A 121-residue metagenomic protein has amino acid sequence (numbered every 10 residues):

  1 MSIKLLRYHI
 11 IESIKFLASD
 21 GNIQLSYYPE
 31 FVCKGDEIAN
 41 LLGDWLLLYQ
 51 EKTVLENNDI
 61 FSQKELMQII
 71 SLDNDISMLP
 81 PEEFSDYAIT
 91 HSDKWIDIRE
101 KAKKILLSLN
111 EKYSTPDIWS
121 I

Functional and structural regions predicted by a protein language model:
M1-Y49: Short terminal alpha-helical segments
N22-S26, P81-F84, S114: Short, flexible helix-adjacent loops and helix caps
L48-K104: Amphipathic protein-protein interaction modules
N110-I121: Structured alpha-helical bundle/scaffold domains in large eukaryotic membrane-trafficking regulators
